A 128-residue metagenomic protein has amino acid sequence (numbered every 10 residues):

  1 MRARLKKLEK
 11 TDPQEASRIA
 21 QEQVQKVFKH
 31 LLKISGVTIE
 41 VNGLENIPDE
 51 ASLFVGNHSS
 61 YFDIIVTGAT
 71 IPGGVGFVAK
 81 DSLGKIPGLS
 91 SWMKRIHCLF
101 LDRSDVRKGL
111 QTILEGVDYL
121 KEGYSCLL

Functional and structural regions predicted by a protein language model:
M1-S52: Membrane-anchoring hydrophobic helices of lipid-metabolizing enzymes
I34-L128: Soluble catalytic domains of membrane acyltransferases
